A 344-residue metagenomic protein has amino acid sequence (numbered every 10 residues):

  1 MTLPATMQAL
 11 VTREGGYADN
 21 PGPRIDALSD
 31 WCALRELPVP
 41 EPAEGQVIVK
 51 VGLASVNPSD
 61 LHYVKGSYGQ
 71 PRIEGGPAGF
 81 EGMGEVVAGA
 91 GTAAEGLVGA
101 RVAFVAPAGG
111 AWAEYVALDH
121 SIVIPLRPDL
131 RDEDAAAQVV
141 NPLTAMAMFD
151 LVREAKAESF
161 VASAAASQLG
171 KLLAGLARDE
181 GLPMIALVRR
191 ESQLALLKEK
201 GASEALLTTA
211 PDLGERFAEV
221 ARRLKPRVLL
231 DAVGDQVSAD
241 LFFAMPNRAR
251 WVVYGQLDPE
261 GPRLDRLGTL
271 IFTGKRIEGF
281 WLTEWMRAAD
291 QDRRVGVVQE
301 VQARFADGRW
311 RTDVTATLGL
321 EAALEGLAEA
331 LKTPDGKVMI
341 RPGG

Functional and structural regions predicted by a protein language model:
M1-A5, A288-G344: C-terminal hydrophobic helical "lid"/dimerization subdomain of Rossmann-like NAD(P)H-dependent oxidoreductases
E36-V56, K65-G109: Glycine-rich beta-strand-centered segment in the early N-terminal region that forms part of a ligand/cofactor-binding
H62, F80, R101-A165: NAD(P)H dinucleotide-binding glycine-rich loop of Rossmann-like/cofactor-binding domains, especially the beta1-alpha1
L97, V139-A210: Mid-domain Rossmann-like dinucleotide-binding core that forms the NAD(H)/NADP(H) cofactor-binding site
A111-A113, R189-L196, P262-R266: Short, glycine/polar-rich helix-capping loops at beta-to-alpha or helix-loop-helix junctions that flank or form
D212-L224: Short amphipathic alpha-helix with an adjacent loop that forms part of the alpha/beta core around
P226-A232: Periplasmic-binding protein-like
Q236-D307, P342-G344: Glycine-rich phosphate-binding loop and adjacent beta-alpha segment of Rossmann(oid) nucleotide-cofactor-binding
